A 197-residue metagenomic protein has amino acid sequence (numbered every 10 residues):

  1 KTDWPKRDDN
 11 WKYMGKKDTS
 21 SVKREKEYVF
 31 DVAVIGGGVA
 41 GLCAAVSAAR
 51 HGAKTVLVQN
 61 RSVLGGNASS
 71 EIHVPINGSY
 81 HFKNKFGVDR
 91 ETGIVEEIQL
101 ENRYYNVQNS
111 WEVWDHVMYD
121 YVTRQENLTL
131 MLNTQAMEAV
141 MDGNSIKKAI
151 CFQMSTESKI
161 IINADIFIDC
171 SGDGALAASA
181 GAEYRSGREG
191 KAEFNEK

Functional and structural regions predicted by a protein language model:
T2-W11, S21, E27, S47 (+4 more regions): Conserved N-terminal/central alpha/beta ligand/cofactor-binding core
R24-G38: Beta1/beta-strand and adjacent pyrophosphate-binding region of the FAD-binding site in flavoprotein oxidoreductases
Y28-F30, T156-I166: Core beta-strand elements of the Rossmann-like FAD/NAD(P) dinucleotide-binding domain in flavoenzyme oxidoreductases
I35, I162-G172: Short hydrophobic core segments
G41: N-terminal Rossmann-fold NAD(P) dinucleotide-binding loop
V140-I161: Conserved beta-strand-loop-beta-strand element in the redox core of flavoprotein oxidoreductases
D169-K197: Glycine-rich loop(s) and the adjacent beta-strand/alpha-helix scaffold that form part
